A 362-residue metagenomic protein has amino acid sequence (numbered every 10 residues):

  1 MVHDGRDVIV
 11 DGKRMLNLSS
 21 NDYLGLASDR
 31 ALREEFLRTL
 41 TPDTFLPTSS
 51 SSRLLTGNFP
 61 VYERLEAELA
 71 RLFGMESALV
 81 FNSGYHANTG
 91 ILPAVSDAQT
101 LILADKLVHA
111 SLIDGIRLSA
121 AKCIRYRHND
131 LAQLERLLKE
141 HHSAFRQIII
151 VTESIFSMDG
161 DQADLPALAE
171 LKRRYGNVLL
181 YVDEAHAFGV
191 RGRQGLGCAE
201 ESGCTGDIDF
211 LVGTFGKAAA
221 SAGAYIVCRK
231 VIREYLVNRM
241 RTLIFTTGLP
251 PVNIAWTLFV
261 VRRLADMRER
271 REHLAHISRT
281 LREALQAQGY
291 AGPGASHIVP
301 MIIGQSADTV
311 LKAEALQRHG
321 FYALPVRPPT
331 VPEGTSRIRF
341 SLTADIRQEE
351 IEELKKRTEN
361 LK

Functional and structural regions predicted by a protein language model:
M1-P47, V178: N-terminal "arm"/small-domain region of PLP-dependent enzymes with the aminotransferase-like
L26, E272-R279, Q286-G320, T335 (+1 more regions): Conserved PLP-binding catalytic core of the aspartate aminotransferase-like
R30, E34, R38, A67 (+3 more regions): PLP-dependent enzyme catalytic core of the Aspartate aminotransferase-like
E34-S83: Conserved N-terminal alpha-helix of the aminotransferase class I/II PLP-enzyme fold
I91-A110: Conserved PLP-anchoring active-site segment centered on the Schiff-base-forming lysine
I124, H128-V182: Active-site phosphate-binding strand-loop segment of PLP-dependent enzymes
Q194, E200-Y235: Active-site PLP attachment segment
G248-M267, H273, I277, Q286-Y290: Structural motif of enzymes handling amino- and sulfur-group chemistry
